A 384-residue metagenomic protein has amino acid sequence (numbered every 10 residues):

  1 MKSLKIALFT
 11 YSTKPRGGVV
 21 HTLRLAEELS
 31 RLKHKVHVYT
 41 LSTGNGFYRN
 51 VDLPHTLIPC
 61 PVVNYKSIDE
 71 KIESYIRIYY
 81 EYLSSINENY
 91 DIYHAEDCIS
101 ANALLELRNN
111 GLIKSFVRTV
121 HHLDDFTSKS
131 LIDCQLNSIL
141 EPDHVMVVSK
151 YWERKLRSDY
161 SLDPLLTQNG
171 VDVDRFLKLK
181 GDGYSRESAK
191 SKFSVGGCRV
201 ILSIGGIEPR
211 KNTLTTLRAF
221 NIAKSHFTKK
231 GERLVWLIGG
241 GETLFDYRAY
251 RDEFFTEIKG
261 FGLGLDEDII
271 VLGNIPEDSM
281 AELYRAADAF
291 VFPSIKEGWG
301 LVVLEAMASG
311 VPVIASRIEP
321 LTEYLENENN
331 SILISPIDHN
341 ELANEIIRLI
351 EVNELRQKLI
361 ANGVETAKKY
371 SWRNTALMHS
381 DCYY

Functional and structural regions predicted by a protein language model:
L8-P15, L23, E27-S74: N-terminal strand-loop element at the rim of the active site of nucleotide-sugar-dependent glycosyltransferases
A95-S100, V120: Short His-centered aromatic/hydrophobic patch
Y151, G170: Carbohydrate-associated surface elements
R248-I275: Nucleotide-activated donor-binding/catalytic signature segment of Leloir-type glycosyltransferases, i.e., the conserved
N274-I275, E282-A287: Short alpha-helical donor nucleotide-sugar binding micro-motif in glycosyltransferases
I295: Aromatic "clamp/platform" in nucleotide-sugar-dependent glycosyltransferases that forms part of the donor/acceptor
V303, P312-A315: Short hydrophobic beta-strand element within catalytic cores of glycosyltransferases and related nucleotide-activated
N327-E328, I332-H339, R348-E354: Conserved acidic donor-binding segment of nucleotide-sugar-dependent glycosyltransferases
